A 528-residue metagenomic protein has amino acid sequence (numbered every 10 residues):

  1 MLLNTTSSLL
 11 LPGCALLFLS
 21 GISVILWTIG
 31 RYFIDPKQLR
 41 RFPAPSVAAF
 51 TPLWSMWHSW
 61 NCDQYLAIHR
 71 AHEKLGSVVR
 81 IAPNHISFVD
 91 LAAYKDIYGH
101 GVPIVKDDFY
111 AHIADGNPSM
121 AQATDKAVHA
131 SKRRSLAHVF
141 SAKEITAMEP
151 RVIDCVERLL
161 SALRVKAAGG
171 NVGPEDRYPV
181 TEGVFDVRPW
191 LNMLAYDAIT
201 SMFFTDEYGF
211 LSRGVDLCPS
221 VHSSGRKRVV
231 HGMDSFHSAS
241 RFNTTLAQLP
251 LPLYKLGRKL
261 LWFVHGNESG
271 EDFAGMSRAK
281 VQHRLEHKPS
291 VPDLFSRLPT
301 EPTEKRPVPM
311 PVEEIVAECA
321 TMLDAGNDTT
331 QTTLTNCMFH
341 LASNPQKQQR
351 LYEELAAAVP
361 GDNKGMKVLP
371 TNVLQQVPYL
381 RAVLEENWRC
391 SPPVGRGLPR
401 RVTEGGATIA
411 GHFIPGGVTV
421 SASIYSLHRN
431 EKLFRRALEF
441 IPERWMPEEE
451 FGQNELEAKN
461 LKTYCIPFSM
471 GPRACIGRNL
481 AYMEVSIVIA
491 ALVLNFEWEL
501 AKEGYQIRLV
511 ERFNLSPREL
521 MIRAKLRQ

Functional and structural regions predicted by a protein language model:
M1-S8, L515-Q528: C-terminal helix/juxtamembrane-tail motif
L2-S131, T146, D154-R158, L194 (+6 more regions): N-terminal membrane-proximal hinge/A-helix region immediately C-terminal to the signal-anchor transmembrane segment
V47, E149, I153, T181 (+8 more regions): Cytochrome P450 I-helix active-site segment
K106-I113, M148-L334: Cytochrome P450 heme-thiolate monooxygenase catalytic core
H138, A320, A325, V368-N372 (+3 more regions): Cytochrome P450 heme-thiolate "Cys pocket" and heme-binding signature region
V165, Y208, P345-Q348, N460-L461 (+2 more regions): Cytochrome P450 heme-binding "Cys pocket" and the immediately downstream C-terminal segment
A195, F273, E304-E354, N387 (+4 more regions): Central I-helix of cytochrome P450 enzymes
A422-E455: Conserved cytochrome P450 K-helix/beta-meander segment immediately N-terminal to the heme-binding cysteine loop
